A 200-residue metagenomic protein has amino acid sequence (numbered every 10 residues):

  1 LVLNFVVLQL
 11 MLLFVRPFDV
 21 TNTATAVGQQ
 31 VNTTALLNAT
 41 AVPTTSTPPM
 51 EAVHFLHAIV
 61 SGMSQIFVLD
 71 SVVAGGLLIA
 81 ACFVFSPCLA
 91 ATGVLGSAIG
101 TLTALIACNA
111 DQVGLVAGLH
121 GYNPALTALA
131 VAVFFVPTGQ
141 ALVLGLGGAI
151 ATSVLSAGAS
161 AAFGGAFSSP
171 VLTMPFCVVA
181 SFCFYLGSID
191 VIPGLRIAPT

Functional and structural regions predicted by a protein language model:
L1, G145-A159: Alpha-helical transmembrane segments within multi-pass membrane transporters and channels
V2-L102, A107, A166-T200: Alpha-helical transmembrane segments and their membrane-interface boundaries that form or gate the permeation pathway
V68-D70, L115-Y122, A141-G145: Structural signature of hydrophobic alpha-helical transmembrane segments
S86, F134-G139: Juxtamembrane helix-boundary/capping and inter-helix hinge elements in multi-pass membrane proteins
A104-V136: A structural feature that tracks compact, well-ordered secondary-structure segments with a strong bias toward
L115, Q140-L144, F167-P175: Membrane-interface starts of transmembrane alpha-helices
T127, G139-I150: Interhelical loop regions of multi-pass alpha-helical membrane proteins
P137-L142, S156-F167: Membrane-helix boundary connector in multi-pass membrane proteins
